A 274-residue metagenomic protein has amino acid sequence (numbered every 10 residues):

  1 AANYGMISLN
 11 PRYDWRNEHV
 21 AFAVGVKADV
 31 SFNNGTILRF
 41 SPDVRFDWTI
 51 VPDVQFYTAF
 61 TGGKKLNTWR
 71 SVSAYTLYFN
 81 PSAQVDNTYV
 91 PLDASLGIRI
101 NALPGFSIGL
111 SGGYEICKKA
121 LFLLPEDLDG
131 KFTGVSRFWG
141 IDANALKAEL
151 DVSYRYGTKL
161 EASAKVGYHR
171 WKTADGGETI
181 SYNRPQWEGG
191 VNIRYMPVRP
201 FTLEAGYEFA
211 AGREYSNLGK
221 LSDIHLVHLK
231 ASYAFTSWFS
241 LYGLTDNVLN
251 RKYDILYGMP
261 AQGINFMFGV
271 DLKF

Functional and structural regions predicted by a protein language model:
A1-Y4, N34-S41, W69-Y75, A120-D129 (+4 more regions): Outer-membrane beta-barrel translocator domains and adjoining extracellular loop/strand segments of Gram-negative
N3-I7, T36-P42, T88-A94, D142-A148 (+3 more regions): Residues that define the transmembrane beta-barrel architecture of outer-membrane proteins
L9-W15, A28, V44-W48, L96-I100 (+5 more regions): Residues on the lipid-exposed face of transmembrane beta-strands in outer-membrane beta-barrel proteins
W15-H19, V26-F32, F60-L66, S73-T76 (+6 more regions): Transmembrane beta-strands of outer-membrane beta-barrel pores
N17-V24, P52-F56, P104-G109, T158-A164 (+2 more regions): Repeated loop/turn-to-beta-strand initiation elements of outer-membrane beta-barrel proteins
A83-N87, S95-R99, G109-K159, G176-G177 (+1 more regions): Outer membrane beta-barrel strand-and-loop segments of large Gram-negative receptors, especially TonB-dependent
H169-T173, N183-A234, N250, D254: C-terminal beta-barrel architecture of Gram-negative outer-membrane proteins
W238-Y242, A261-F274: Outer-membrane beta-barrel "beta-signal"
